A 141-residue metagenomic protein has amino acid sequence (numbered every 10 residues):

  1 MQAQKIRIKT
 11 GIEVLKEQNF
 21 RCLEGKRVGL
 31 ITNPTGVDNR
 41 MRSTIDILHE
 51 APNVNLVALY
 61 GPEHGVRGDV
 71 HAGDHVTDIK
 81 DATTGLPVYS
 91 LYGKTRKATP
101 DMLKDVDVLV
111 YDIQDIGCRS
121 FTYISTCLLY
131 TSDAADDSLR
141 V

Functional and structural regions predicted by a protein language model:
M1-Q4: Bacterial Sec-dependent N-terminal signal peptides
R7-V54: N-terminal phosphate-binding or glycine-rich loops at protein starts, especially the Walker A/P-loop of NTPases
N55-E63: Short internal beta-strands
G61, Y111-D112: Redox-cofactor binding/interface segments in oxidoreductases and associated redox assembly factors
A72-D105, C118: Glycine-rich oxoanion-binding loops at beta->alpha junctions
D115-T126: Glycine/threonine-rich flexible loop motifs
Y130-D137: Conserved small/polar residues in nucleotide/adenosyl-binding loops
